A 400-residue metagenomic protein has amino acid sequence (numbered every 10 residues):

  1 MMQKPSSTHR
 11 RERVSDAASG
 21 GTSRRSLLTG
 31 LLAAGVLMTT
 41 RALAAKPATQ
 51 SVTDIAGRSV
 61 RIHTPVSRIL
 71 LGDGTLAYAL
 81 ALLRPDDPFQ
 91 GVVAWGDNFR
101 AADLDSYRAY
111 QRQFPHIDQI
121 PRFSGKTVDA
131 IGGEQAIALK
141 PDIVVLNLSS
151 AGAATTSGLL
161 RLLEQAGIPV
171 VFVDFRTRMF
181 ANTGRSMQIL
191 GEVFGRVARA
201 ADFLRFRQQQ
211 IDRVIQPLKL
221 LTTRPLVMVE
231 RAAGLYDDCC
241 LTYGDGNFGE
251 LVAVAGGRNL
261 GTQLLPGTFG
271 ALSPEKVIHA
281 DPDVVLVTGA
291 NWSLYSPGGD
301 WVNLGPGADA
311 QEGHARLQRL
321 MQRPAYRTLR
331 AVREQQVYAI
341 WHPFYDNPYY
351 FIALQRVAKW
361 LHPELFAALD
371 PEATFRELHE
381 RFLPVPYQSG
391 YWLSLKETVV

Functional and structural regions predicted by a protein language model:
Q3-K4, R13-S19, S23, L28-A81 (+2 more regions): Bacterial Sec-exported substrate-binding components of ABC uptake systems
I55, I120-G132, L265-S273: Short helix-initiation/N-cap motifs at beta->coil->alpha
L70-L71, V93-A94, V144-N147, V171-V173 (+4 more regions): Structural recognition of the beta-strand scaffold that forms the well-ordered cores of secreted hydrolase catalytic
A77-A138, I143, N147-G152: A short, structured surface patch at a secondary-structure boundary
W95-L104, T127, L148-G158, V173-M187 (+1 more regions): Extracytoplasmic ligand-binding site segments that recognize negatively charged/polar headgroups
S124, R178-E192, A201, Y295-V400: Structured C-terminal subdomain patch of bacterial secreted/periplasmic proteins
D245-G267: His/Asp/Glu-enriched short active-site or ligand-binding loop at hydrolase and phosphoryl-transfer sites
L260-E275, D281-A308: Pocket-lining segment of extracytoplasmic ligand-binding domains
